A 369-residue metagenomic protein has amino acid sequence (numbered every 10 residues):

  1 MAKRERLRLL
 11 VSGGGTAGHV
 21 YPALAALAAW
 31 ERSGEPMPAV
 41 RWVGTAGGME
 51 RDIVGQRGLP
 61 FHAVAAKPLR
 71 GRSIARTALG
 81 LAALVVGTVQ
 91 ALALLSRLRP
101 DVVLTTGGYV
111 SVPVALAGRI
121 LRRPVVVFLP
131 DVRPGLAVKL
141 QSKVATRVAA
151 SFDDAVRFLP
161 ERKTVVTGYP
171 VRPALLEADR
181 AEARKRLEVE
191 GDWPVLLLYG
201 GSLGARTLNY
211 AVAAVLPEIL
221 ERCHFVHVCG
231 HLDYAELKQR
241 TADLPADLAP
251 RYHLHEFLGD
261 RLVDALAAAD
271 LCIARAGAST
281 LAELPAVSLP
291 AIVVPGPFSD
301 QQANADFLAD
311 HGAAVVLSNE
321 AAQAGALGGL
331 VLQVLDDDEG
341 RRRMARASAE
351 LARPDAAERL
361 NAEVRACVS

Functional and structural regions predicted by a protein language model:
R6-G14, P36-V86, P170, H231-D233 (+1 more regions): Conserved nucleotide-sugar phosphate-binding/catalytic loop shared by glycosyltransferases and other
M37, G48, I53-R57, R180-K185 (+5 more regions): Donor-nucleotide binding loops and adjacent catalytic segments primarily of GT-B fold Leloir glycosyltransferases
P100-V102, L266-T280, L289: Acidic donor-binding loop of glycosyltransferase active sites
R119-A181: Active-site-proximal region of nucleotide-activated glycan assembly enzymes, centered on histidine/acidic-rich loops
L121, A267-A269, E283-V294, H311: Conserved donor-binding/catalytic loop of nucleotide-activated donor transferases
A291-I292, L308-E320, L332-Q333: A short acidic/histidine/glycine-rich donor-binding loop in glycosyltransferase catalytic cores
G340-P354: A short, well-ordered alpha-helix in the C-terminal region of glycosyltransferases
R353-S369: C-terminal alpha-helical cap of glycosyltransferases
